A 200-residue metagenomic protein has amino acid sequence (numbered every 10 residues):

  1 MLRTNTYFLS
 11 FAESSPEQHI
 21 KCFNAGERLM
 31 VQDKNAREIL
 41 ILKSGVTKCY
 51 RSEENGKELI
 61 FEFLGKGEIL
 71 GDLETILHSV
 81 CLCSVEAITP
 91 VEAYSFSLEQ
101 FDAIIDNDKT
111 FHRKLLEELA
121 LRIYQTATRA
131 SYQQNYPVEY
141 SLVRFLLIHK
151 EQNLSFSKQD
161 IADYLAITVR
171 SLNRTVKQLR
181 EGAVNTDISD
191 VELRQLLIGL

Functional and structural regions predicted by a protein language model:
M1-A25, L70, E74-T75: Cyclic nucleotide-binding regulatory module and flanking cytosolic helices
I20-C22, F63, S95, S155 (+1 more regions): Short aromatic/basic micro-patch
E27-M30, A130, I161: Short, solvent-exposed loop/turn elements at beta->coil junctions and helix N-caps that rim active or binding pockets
E27-T89: Cyclic nucleotide-binding regulatory domains
C49, I123-T126, A183: Hydrophobic recognition helices of helix-based DNA-binding modules
P90-F96, Q100: A short hydrophobic beta-strand segment most commonly corresponding to one strand of the jelly-roll/cupin
E99-P137: A small-molecule sensor/coupling module
Y136-V138, V143-L200: Phosphate-/nucleic-acid-contacting segments
